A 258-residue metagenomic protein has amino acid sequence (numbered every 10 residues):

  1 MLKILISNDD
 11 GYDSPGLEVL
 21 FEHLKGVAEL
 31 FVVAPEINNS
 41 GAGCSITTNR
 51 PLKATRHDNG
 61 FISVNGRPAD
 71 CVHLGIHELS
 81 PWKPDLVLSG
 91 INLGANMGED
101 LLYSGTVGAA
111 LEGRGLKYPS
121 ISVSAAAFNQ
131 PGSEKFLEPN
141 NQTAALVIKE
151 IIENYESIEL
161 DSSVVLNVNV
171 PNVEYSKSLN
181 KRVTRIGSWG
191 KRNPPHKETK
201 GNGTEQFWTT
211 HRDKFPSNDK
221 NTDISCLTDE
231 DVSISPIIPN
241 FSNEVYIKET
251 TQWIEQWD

Functional and structural regions predicted by a protein language model:
L2-K3, S163: Nucleotide donor/acceptor-binding cores
I4, P15-K83: A cross-family phosphate/adenosyl-ligand binding-site feature
I6-D13, G98-L101: Short, glycine-rich nucleotide/cofactor-binding loops
D10-E18, T199-G201: Short acidic, Gly/Ser-rich segments with clustered Asp/Glu that frequently serve as metal-coordination loops in enzyme
F31-V33, I62, L88, P119-V123 (+1 more regions): Hydrophobic/aromatic beta-strand patches that form the interior of the parallel beta-sheet core in alpha/beta enzyme
W82-P131: Internal, conserved structured core segments that host functional sites
I121-I151: Short, glycine-/small-residue-rich phosphate/pyrophosphate-handling segment
I158-D161, V165-D258: C-terminal accessory domains and tails appended to enzymatic cores
